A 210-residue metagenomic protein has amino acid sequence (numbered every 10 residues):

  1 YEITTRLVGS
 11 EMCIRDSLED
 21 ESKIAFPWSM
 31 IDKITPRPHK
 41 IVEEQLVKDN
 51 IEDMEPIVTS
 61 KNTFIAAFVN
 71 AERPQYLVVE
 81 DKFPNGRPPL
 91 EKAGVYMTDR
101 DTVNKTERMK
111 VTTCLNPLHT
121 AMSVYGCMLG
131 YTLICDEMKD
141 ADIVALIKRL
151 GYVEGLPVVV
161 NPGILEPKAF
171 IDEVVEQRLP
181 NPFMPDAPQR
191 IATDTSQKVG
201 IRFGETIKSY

Functional and structural regions predicted by a protein language model:
Y1-G9, C13-D16: Single conserved hydrophobic/aromatic residue that forms the stacking wall/gate of nucleotide- or nucleobase-binding
R6, A25-F26, L118: Catalytic cofactor-binding cores of redox enzymes
V8, M54, D101, A187-R190: General secondary-structure edge motif
S17-S22, P27-W28: Domain-level detector for long, ordered catalytic/regulatory cores in large eukaryotic signaling and trafficking
W28-I34: Glycine-rich beta-alpha junction loops
H39-G163: A conserved active-site cap/scaffold subdomain adjacent to cofactor or substrate pockets
Y125-Y210: C-terminal catalytic subdomain
